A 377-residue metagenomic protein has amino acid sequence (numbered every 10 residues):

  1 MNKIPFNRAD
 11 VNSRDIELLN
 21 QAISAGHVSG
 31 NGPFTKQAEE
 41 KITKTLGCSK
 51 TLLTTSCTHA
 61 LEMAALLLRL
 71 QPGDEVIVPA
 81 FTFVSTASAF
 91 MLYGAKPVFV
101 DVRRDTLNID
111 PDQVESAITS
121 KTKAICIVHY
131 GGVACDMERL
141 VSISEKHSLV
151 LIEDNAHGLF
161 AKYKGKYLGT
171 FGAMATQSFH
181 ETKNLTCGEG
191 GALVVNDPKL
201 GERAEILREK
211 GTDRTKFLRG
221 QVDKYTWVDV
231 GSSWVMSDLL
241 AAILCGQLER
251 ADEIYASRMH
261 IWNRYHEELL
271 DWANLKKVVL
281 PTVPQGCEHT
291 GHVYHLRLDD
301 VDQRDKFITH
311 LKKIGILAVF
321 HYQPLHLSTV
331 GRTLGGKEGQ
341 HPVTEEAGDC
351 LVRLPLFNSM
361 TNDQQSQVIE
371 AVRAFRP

Functional and structural regions predicted by a protein language model:
M1-V28, T226-V228, P355: N-terminal "arm"/small-domain region of PLP-dependent enzymes with the aminotransferase-like
V28-E75, A89-Y93, F99-D101, K166: Phosphate-binding glycine-rich loop
T35-K41, T45-T51, D112, A124-V128 (+4 more regions): PLP-dependent aminotransferase class I/II
L52, I77, V98, L151-I152 (+3 more regions): Structural detector of well-ordered beta-strand residues that form the stable sheet scaffold of enzyme domains
L66-N155, K162: PLP-dependent aminotransferase-like
N108-A117, G165-M174, Q367, V372-A374: A short alpha/beta connector and helix-capping loop motif
E153-C187, K216-L218, D223-V228: Conserved active-site segment immediately N-terminal to the catalytic lysine that forms the internal aldimine
Q177-S178, G191-D197, C245: Short beta-strand-to-turn element immediately C-terminal to the catalytic PLP-Schiff-base lysine in fold type I
